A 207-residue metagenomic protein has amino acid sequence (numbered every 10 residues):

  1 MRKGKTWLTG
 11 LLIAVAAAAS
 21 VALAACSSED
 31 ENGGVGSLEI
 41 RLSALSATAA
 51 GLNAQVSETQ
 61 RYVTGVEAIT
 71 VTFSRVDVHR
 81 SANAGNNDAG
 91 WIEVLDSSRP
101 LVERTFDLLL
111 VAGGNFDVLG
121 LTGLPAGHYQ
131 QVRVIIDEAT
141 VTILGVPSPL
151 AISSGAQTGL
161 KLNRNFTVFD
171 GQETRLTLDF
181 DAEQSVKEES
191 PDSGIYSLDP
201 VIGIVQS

Functional and structural regions predicted by a protein language model:
R2-I13: Bacterial N-terminal signal peptides that target proteins for export
A22-A25: C-terminal motif of bacterial Sec signal peptides marking the signal peptidase cleavage site
S27-S207: A short, solvent-exposed, low-complexity linear motif enriched for acidic/polar residues with Pro/Gly/Ser/Thr
